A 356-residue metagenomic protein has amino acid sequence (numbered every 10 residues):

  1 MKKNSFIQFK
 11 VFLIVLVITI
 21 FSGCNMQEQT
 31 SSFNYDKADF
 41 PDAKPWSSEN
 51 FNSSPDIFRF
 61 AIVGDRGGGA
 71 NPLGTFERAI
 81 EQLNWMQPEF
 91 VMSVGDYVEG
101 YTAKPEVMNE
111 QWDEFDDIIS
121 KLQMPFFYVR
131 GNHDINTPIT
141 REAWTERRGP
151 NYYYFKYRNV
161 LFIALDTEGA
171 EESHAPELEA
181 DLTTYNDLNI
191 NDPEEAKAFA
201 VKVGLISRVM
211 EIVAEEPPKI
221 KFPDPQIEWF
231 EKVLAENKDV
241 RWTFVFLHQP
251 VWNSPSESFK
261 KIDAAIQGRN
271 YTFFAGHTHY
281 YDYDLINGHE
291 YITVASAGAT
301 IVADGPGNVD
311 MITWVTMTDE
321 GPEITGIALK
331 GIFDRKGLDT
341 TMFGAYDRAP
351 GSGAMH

Functional and structural regions predicted by a protein language model:
K2-F12: Bacterial N-terminal signal peptides that target proteins for export
I20-G23: C-terminal motif of bacterial Sec signal peptides marking the signal peptidase cleavage site
N25-N109, P225, K232, H356: N-terminal active-site segment of His-dependent metallophosphoesterases
S31-P45, N52, E106-N237, W242 (+4 more regions): Extended active-site neighborhood of metal-dependent phosphoesterases/phosphodiesterases
D65, G95-D96, G131-N132, H248 (+1 more regions): Active-site glycine-centered loops adjacent to acidic/histidine catalytic or metal-binding residues that shape
V98, V233-N253: Short acidic, glycine-rich surface-loop motifs adjacent to enzyme active sites
E320-H356: Acidic, His/Gly-rich catalytic cores of divalent-metal-dependent hydrolytic chemistry
